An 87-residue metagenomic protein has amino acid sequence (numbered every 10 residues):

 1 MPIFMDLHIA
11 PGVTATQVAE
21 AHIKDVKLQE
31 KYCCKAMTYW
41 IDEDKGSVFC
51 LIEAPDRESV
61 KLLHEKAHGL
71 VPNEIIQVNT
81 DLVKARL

Functional and structural regions predicted by a protein language model:
M1-K31, K35-M37, D42-G46, E58 (+2 more regions): Short S/T/G/P-rich N-terminal loop/turn motif that feeds into the first structured element of a domain
K31, A67-L70: Short, well-ordered coil/turn elements that cap or connect secondary structure elements
L51-E53: Short hydrophobic/aromatic beta-strand micro-patches that form the beta-sheet surface supporting nucleotide- or nucleic
G69-L82: Conserved short beta-strand edge segments in small beta-sheet-based binding/regulatory domains
